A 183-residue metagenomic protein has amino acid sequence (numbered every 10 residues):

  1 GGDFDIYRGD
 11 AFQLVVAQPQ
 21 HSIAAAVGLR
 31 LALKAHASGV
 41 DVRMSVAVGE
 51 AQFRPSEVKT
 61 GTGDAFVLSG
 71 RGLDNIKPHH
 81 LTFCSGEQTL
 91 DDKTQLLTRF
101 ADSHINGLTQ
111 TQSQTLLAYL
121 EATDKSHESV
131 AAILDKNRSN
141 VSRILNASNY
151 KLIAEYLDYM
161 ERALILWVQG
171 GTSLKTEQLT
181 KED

Functional and structural regions predicted by a protein language model:
G1-G70, D74: DNA-contacting interfaces and partner/effector-binding or oligomerization modules in DNA-centric proteins
F53-T60, I76-R99: Flexible, glycine/charge-rich interdomain/linker segments that couple and regulate nucleotide signaling catalytic cores
K93-T111, L164-W167: Short, Lys/Arg-enriched anionic-surface-contact patches
Q114-Y119: Short alpha-helical "packing" element that flanks the helix-turn-helix/winged-helix DNA-binding module
A122-T123: Flexible coil/turn residues that form the inter-helical turn or adjacent wing/linker of helix-turn-helix
S126-D135, V141: Short alpha-helical "recognition helix" segments of helix-turn-helix
L145, L152: DNA major-groove recognition helix of helix-turn-helix
A154, D158-D183: Intrinsically disordered, low-complexity basic tails/linkers immediately adjacent to helix-turn-helix/homeobox/MYB/SANT
